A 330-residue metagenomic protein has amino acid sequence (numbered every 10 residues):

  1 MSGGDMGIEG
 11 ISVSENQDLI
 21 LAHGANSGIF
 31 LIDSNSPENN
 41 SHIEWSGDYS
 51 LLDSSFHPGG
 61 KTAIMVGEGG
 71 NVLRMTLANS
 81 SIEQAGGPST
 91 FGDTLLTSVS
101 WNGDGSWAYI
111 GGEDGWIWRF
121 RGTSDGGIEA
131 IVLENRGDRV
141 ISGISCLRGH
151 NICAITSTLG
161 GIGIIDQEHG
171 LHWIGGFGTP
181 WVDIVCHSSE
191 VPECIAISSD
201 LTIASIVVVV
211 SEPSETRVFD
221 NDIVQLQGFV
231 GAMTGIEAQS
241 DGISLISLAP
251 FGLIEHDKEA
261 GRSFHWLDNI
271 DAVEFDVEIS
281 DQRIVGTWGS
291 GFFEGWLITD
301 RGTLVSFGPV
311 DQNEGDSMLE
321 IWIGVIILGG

Functional and structural regions predicted by a protein language model:
M1-G330: Residue-level hotspots at or immediately adjacent to binding/recognition sites across diverse folds
